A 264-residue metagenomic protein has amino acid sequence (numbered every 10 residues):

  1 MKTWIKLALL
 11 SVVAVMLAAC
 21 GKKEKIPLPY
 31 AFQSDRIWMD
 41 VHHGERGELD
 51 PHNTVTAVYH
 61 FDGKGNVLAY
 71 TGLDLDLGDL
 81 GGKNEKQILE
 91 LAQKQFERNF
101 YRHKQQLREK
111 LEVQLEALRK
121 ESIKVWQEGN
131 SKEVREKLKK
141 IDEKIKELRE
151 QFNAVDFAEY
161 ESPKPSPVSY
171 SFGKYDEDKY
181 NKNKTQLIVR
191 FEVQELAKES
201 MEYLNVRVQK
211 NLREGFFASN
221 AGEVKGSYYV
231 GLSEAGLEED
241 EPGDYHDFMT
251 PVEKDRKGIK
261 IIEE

Functional and structural regions predicted by a protein language model:
K2-L10: Sec-dependent signal peptide recognition, specifically the positively charged N-region followed immediately by
M16-A19: C-terminal motif of bacterial Sec signal peptides marking the signal peptidase cleavage site
K22-M39, R108: N-terminal helix-cap/turn-to-beta initiation motif at the start of protein domains
G44, E48, T54, L68-E239: Contiguous, well-ordered beta-strand patches that form the walls/edges of small beta-barrel/beta-sandwich domains
V58-D62: Long, solvent-exposed N-terminal ectodomains/accessory regions that are displayed to the extracellular/lumenal milieu
G63-V67: Structural signal for glycine-centered tight turns and loop->strand junctions in beta-sheet-rich domains
E239-V252: Short, exposed beta-strand-loop hairpins at the edges of beta-sheets in extracellular/periplasmic proteins
M249-E264: Short, low-complexity, Pro/Ser/Thr/Gly-rich segments in the mature regions of secreted, periplasmic
